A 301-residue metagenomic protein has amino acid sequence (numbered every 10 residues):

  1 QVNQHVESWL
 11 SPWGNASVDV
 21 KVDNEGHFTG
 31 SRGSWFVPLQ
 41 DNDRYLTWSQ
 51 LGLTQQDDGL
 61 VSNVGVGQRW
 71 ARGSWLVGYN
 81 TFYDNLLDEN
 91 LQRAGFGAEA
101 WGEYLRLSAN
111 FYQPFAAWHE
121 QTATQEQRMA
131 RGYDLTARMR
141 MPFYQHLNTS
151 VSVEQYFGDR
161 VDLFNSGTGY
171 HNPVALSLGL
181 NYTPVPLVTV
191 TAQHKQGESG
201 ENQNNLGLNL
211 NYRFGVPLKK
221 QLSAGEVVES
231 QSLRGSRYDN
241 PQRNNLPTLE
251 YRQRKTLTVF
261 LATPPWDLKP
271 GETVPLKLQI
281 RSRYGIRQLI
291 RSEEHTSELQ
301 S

Functional and structural regions predicted by a protein language model:
Q1-P12, F115-S150, E154-G169, A175-S177 (+1 more regions): Flexible, glycine-rich linker and terminal segments associated with outer-membrane beta-barrel/transport systems
Q1-Q40, T258-A262: Short glycine/proline- and aromatic-enriched beta-strand/turn motifs that initiate or cap beta-hairpins
G14, H27-G33, D58-S62, W75 (+5 more regions): Residues that define the transmembrane beta-barrel architecture of outer-membrane proteins
G14-D23, Y45-Q55, L76-L86, F96 (+3 more regions): Transmembrane beta-strand segments that form the barrel wall of outer-membrane beta-barrel proteins
V22, V37-L39, Q68-W70, A100-G102 (+5 more regions): Residue-level signature of outer-membrane beta-barrel architecture
G26-G65: Glycine- and aromatic-enriched membrane insertion/assembly motifs of diderm outer-membrane and organelle channel
G59-V64, Q68, R72-N80, L86 (+4 more regions): Mobile, glycine-rich extracellular loop/lid and propeptide segments that shape or gate substrate/ligand access
E294-S301: Conserved small/polar residues in nucleotide/adenosyl-binding loops
